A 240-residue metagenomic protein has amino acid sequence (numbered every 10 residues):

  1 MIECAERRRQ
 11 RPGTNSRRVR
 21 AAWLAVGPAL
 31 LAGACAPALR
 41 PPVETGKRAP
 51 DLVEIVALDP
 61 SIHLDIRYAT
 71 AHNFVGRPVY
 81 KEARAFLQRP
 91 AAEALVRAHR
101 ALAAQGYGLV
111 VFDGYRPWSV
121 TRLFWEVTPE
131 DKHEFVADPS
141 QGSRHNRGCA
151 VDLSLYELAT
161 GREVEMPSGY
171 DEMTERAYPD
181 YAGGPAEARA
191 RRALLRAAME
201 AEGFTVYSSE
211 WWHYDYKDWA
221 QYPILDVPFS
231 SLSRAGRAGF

Functional and structural regions predicted by a protein language model:
M1-R17: N-terminal secretory signal peptides that target proteins for export/translocation
R11-G13, A29, A38, P42: Generic low-complexity segments that are intrinsically disordered, proline-rich and/or Lys/Arg-biased
A22-G33: Bacterial N-terminal signal peptides
C35-G114, F124-S209, D218-F240: Extracytoplasmic cell-surface/polysaccharide-interacting catalytic and binding patches
P117: Segments that shape or occlude catalytic/ligand-binding pockets
V120: Short, well-ordered surface patches within globular domains
Y214: Conserved metal-phosphate-binding beta-hairpin within the catalytic cores of diverse ATP-dependent phosphoryl-transfer
